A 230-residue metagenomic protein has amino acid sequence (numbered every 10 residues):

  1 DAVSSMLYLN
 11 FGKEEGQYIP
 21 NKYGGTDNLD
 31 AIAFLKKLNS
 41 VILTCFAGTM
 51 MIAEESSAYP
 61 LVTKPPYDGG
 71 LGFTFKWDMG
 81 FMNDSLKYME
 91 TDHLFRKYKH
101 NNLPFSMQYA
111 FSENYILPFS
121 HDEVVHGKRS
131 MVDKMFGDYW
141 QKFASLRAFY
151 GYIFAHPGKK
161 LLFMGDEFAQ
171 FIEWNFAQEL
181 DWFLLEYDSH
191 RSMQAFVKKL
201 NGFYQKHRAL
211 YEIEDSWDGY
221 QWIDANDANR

Functional and structural regions predicted by a protein language model:
D1-L7: Short acidic catalytic loops
S5, E14-F176, L184, Q205-R230: Conserved alpha/beta catalytic core and glycan-binding cleft of carbohydrate-active enzymes
L9-F11: Conserved catalytic-core motifs of eukaryotic protein kinase domains, centered on the activation segment
L180: Active-site beta-strand/loop architecture of penicillin-binding DD-peptidases
D188-L210: Catalytic cores of secreted or luminal carbohydrate-active enzymes
